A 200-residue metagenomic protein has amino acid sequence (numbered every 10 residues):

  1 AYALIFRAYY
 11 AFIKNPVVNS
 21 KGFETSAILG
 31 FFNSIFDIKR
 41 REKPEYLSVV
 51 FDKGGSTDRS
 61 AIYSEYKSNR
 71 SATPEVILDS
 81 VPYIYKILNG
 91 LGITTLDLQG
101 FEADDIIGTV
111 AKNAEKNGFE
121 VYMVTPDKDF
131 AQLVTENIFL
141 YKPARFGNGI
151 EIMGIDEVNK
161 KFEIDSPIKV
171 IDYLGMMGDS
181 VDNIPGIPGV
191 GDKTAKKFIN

Functional and structural regions predicted by a protein language model:
A1-S48, D52, D58-Y63: Non-catalytic, usually N-terminal nucleic-acid engagement modules in DNA/RNA processing proteins
K14-V18, S68-N200: Extended two-metal-dependent nuclease catalytic cores across DNA- and RNA-processing enzymes
K53-Y66, P82-L88: A short glycine/small-residue-enriched secondary-structure motif
